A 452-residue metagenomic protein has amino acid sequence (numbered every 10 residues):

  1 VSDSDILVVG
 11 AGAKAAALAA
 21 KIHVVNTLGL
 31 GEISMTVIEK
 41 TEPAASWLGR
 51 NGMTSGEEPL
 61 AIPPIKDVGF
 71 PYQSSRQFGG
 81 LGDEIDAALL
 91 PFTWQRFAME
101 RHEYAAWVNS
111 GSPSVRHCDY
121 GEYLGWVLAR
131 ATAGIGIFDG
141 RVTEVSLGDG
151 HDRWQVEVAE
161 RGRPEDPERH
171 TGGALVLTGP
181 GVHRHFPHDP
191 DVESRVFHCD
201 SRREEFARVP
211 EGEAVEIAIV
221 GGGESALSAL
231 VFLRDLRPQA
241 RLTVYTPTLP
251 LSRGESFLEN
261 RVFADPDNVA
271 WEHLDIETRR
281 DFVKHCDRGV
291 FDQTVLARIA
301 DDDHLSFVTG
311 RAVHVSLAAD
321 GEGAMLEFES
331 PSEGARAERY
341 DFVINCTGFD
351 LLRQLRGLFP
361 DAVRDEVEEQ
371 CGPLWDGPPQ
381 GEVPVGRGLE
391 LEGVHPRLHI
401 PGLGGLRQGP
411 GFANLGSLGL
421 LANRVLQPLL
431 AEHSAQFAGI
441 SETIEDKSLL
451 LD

Functional and structural regions predicted by a protein language model:
V1-W47, H102-E224, S228-D452: Flavin (primarily FAD) cofactor-binding/catalytic cores of flavoenzymes
A44-I85, I444, S448: Extended charged low-complexity segments that act as oligomerization/scaffolding linkers
S46-N51, W94-F97, W126: Tryptophan-centered motif/residue detector
P63-W107, P266-W271: Flavin (FAD/FMN) cofactor-binding and adjacent substrate-gating region of FAD-dependent oxidoreductase domains
